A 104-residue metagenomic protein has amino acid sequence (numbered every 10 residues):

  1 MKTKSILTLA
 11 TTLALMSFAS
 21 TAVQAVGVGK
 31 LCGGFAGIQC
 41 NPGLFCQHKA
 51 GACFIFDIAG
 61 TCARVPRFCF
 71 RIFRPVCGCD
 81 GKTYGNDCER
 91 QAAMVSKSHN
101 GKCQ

Functional and structural regions predicted by a protein language model:
M1-L9: Bacterial N-terminal signal peptides that target proteins for export
A10-S17: Bacterial N-terminal signal peptides
S20-V23: Signal peptide cleavage region of secreted peptide precursors
A25-Q104: Secreted, cysteine-rich disulfide-bonded mini-domains of extracellular proteins
